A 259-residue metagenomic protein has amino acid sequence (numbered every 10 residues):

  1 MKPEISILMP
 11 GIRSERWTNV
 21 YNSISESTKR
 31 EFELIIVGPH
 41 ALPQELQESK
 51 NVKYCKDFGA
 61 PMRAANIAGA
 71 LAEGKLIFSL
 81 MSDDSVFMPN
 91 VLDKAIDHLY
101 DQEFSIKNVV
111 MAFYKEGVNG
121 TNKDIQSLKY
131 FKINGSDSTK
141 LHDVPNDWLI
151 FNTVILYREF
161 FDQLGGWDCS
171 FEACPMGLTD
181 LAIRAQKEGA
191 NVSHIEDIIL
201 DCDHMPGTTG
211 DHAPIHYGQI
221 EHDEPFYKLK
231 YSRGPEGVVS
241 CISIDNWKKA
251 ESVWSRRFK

Functional and structural regions predicted by a protein language model:
N19-E31: Short, acidic, metal-binding catalytic loop of nucleotide-sugar glycosyltransferases
K56-A72: Glycine-rich, basic loop-to-helix element that forms the pyrophosphate-binding segment of sugar-nucleotide handling
I77-F78: Short aromatic/hydrophobic "clamp" motif used to bind/position activated sugar donors
D83-H98: Acidic donor-binding/catalytic loop of UDP-sugar-dependent glycosyltransferases, especially processive GT2
V109-S127: Short beta-strand-to-loop element that shapes/binds the nucleotide-sugar donor at the catalytic cleft/hinge
S136-L156: A recurrent flexible, glycine/aromatic-enriched loop bordering the glycosyltransferase active site that acts as
N146, V154-P175, R184-A190: Aromatic-glycine-rich donor-binding/catalytic loop that engages nucleotide-sugar donors across glycosyltransferases
E172-K259: C-terminal catalytic/acceptor-binding lobe
